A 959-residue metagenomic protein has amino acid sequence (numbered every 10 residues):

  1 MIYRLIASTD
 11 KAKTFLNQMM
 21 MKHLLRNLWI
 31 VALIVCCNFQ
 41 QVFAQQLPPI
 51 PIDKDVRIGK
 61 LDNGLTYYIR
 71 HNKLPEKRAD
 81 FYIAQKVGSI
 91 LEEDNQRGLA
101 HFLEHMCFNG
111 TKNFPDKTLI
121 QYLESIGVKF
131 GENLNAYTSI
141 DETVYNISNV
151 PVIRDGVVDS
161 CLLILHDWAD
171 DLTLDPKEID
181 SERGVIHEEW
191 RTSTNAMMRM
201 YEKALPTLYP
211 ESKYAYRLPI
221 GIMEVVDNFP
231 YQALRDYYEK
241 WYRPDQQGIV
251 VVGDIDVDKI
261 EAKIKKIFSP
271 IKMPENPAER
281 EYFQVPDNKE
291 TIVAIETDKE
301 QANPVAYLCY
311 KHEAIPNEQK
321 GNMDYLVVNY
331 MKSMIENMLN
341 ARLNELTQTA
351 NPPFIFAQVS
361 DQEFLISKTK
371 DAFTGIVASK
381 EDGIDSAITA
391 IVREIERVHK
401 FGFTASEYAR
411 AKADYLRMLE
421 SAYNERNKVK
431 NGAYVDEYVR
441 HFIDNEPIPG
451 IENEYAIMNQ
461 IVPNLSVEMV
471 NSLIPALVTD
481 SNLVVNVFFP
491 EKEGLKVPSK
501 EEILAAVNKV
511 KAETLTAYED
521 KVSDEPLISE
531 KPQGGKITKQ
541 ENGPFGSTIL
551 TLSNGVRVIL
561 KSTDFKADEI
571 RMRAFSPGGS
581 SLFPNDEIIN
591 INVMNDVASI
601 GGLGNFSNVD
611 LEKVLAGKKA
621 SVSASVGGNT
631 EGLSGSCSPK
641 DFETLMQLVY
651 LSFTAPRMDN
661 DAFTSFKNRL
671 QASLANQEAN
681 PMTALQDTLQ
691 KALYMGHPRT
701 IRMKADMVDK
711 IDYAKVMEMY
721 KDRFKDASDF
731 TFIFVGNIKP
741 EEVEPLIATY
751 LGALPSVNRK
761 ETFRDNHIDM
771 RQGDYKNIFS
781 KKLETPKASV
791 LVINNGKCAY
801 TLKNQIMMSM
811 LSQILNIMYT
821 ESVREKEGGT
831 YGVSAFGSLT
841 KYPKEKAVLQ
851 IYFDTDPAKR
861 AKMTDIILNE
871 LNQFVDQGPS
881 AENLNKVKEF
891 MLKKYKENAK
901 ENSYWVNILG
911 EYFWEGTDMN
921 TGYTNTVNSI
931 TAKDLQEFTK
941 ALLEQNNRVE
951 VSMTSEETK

Functional and structural regions predicted by a protein language model:
M1-Q46: Bacterial Sec-dependent N-terminal signal peptides
A32, M106-T111, I126-F130, L165-P176 (+17 more regions): A generic secondary-structure signal for well-formed alpha-helical elements
A44-T66, D256-Y330, I335-N344, Q348 (+11 more regions): Proteolytic maturation boundary segments
Y68-R70, P75-E92, L99-A100, K117-D167 (+15 more regions): M16 family metallopeptidases and their MPP-like homologs
N135, Y238-W241, E296-D298, F364-S367 (+6 more regions): Replace "in large, NTP-powered and nucleic-acid-processing enzymes" with "in large, NTP-powered factors and other
D171, P176, R183, S193 (+5 more regions): Non-catalytic, conformational "gating/processing" segments within enzyme and secreted inhibitor domains
E178-A233, Y237-Q246, V250-V252, V257-K265 (+2 more regions): Hydrophobic, small-residue-rich alpha-helical packing segments that form membrane-like cores
